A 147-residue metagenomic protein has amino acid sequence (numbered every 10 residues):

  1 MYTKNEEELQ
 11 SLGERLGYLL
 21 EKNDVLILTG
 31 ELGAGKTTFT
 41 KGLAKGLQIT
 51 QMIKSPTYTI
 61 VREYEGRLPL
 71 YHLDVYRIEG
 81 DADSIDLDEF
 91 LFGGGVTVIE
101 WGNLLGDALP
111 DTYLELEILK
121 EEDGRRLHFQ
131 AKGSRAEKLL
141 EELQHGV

Functional and structural regions predicted by a protein language model:
M1-R15: N-terminal pre-Walker A segment at the start of P-loop NTPase domains
L26-L28: Hydrophobic anchor at the beta1->P-loop junction of P-loop NTPases
E31: P-loop (Walker A) phosphate-binding loop of NTP-binding proteins
K36: Conserved lysine of the Walker
K45, E89-V147: Short phosphate-coordinating micro-motif centered on Lys-Gly-acidic
I49-Y64: Short beta-strand-centered segment that lines the nucleotide-binding/catalytic pocket of NTP-utilizing
E63-N103: Conserved nucleotide-sensing/catalytic segment adjacent to the nucleotide-binding pocket in NTP-handling enzymes
